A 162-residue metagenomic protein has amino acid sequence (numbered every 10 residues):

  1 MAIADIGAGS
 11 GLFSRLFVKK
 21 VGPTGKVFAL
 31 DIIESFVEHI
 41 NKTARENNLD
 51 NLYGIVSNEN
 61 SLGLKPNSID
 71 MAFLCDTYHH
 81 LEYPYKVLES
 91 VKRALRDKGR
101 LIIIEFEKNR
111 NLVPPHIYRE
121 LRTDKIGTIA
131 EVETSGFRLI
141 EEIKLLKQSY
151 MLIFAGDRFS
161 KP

Functional and structural regions predicted by a protein language model:
M1, G25, G99: Glycine-centered, small-residue-biased loops immediately flanking beta-strands in adenine/cofactor-binding cores
M1, L62-M71: A short acidic, Gly/Pro-enriched loop at the edge of an enzyme's catalytic core that lines a small-molecule cofactor
A4-L62: Class I SAM-dependent methyltransferase SAM/SAH-binding core
V18-G22, Y85-R100: A short glycine-rich, Lys/Arg-flanked "PGG" loop and its adjoining helix->strand segment in the class I
D70-Y85: A short SAM/SAH-binding and catalytic strip from SAM-dependent methyltransferases
R100-I129: Conserved class I S-adenosyl-L-methionine
V132: Divalent metal-coordination and catalytic microenvironments
S135-P162: Core SAM-dependent methyltransferase catalytic element
